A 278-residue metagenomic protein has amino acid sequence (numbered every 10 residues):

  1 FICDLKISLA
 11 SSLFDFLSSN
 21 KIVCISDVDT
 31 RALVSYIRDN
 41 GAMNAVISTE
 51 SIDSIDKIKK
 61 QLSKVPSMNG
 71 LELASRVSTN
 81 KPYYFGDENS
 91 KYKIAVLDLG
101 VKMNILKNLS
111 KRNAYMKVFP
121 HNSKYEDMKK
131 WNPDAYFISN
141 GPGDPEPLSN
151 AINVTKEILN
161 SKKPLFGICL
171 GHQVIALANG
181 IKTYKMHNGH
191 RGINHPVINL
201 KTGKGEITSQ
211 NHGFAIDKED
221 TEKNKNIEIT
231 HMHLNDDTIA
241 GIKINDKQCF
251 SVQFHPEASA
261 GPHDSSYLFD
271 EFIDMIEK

Functional and structural regions predicted by a protein language model:
F1-W131, P145, S259, E271-K278: RNA-binding accessory domains that recognize and position tRNA/RNA substrates
V23, K93, P164-F166, K182 (+1 more regions): Proline-centered loop/turn at the N-terminus of a beta-strand
E88-I94, T202-G205, I244-C249: Beta-strand-turn-beta hairpins that frame and shape the catalytic cleft of phosphate-ester-processing enzymes
K91-A95, Y115, P164, I207 (+1 more regions): Residues that mark the start of a beta-strand
K130, A135, S139-K218, G261-E271 (+1 more regions): Cysteine-nucleophile active-site neighborhood
G203-D246: Catalytic beta-strand/loop cores that center a nucleophilic Ser/Cys/Thr and support acyl-enzyme chemistry
G241-E277: A glycine-centered loop/beta-turn motif at secondary-structure junctions
